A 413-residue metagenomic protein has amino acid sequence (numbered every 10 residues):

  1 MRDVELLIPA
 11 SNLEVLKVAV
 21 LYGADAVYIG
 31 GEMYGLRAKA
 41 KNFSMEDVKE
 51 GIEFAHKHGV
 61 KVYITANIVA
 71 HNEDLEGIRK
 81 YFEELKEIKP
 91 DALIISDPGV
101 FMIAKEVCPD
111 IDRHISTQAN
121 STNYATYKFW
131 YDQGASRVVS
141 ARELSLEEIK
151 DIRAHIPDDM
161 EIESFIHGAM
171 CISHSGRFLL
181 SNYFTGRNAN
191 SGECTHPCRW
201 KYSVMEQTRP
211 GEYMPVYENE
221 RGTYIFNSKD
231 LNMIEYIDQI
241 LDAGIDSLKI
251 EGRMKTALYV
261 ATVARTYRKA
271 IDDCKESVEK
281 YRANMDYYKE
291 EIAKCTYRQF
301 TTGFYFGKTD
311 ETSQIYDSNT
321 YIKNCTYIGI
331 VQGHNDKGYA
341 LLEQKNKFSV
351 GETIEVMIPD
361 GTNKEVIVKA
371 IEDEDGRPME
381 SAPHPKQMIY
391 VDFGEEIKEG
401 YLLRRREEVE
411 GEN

Functional and structural regions predicted by a protein language model:
M1-A10, V15-L21, A26-M33, G51-I52 (+6 more regions): Surface-exposed amphipathic alpha-helical tracts and adjacent flexible/coil segments at the periphery of soluble enzymes
R37-E53: Glycine-rich, positively charged N-terminal anion/phosphate-binding segment
K39, T117-Q118, S140, Y224: Alpha-helix capping and helix-loop boundary segments enriched in small/acidic/polar residues
I64-T65, I95, I115-T117: Short beta-strand elements of ligand-binding domains
E76, I111-Y124: Gly/Gly-Pro- and Ser/Thr-rich, intrinsically disordered tail segments characteristic of DNA damage-repair and tolerance
G99-V100: Alpha-helix capping/helix-boundary segments
C108: Conserved phosphotransfer cores of two-component systems
